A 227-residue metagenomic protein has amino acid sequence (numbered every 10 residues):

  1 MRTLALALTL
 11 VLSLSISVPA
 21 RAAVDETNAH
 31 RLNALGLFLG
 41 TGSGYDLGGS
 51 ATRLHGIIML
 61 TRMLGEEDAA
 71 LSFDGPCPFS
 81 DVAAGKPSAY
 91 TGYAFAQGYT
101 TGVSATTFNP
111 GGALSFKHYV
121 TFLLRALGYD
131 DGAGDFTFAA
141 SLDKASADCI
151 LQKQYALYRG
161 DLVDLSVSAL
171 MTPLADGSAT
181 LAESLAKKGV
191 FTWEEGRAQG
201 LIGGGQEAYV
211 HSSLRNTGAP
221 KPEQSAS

Functional and structural regions predicted by a protein language model:
M1-N28, A34-A89, Q97-K117, L124-L157 (+1 more regions): Feature responds to low-complexity, polar/acidic, surface-exposed segments characteristic of secreted/exported proteins
